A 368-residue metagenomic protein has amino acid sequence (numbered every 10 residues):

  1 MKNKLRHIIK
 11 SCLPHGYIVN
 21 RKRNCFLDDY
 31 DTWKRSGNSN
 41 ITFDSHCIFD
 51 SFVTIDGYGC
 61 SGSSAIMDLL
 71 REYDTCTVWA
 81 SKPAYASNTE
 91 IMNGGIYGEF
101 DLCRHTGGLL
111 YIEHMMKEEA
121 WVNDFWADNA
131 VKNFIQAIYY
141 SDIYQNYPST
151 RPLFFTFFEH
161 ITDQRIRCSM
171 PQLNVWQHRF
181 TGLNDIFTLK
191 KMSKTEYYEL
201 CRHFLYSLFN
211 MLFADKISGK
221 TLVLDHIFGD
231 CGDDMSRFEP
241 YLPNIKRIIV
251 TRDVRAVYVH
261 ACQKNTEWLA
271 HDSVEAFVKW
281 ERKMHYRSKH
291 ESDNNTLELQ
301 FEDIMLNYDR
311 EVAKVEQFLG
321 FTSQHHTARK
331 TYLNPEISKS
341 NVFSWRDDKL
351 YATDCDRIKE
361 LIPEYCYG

Functional and structural regions predicted by a protein language model:
M1-Y198, N334: PAPS-dependent sulfotransferase catalytic core
K2-I48, F52-V53, K289, N294 (+2 more regions): PAPS-dependent sulfotransferases, especially Golgi type II membrane carbohydrate sulfotransferases
A80-A84, T251, H326-K330: A generic structural motif
T89-G95, H260-Q263, R310-V312, K339-N341: Short aromatic-enriched loop/helix-cap "lid" or pocket-rim segments at secondary-structure transitions that line
G98-L109, L269-A276, S344-T353: A polyampholytic, Gly/Pro-enriched intrinsically disordered region
W126-Q136, E298-D303, I337-T353: Short secondary-structure transition/capping segments
P152-H326: PAPS-dependent sulfotransferase catalytic domain
